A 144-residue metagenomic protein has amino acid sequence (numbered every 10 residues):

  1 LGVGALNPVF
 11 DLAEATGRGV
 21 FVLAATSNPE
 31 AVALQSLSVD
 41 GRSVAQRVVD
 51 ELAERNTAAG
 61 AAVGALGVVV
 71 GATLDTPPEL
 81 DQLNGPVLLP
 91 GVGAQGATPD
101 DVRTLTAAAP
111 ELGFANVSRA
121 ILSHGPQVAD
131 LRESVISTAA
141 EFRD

Functional and structural regions predicted by a protein language model:
L1-G67: Conserved anion-binding
G2, L6, G41, A45 (+3 more regions): Generic structural signal for well-ordered, non-membrane alpha-helical segments in soluble metabolic enzymes
L6, F10, V49, A53 (+2 more regions): Generic structural signal for well-ordered alpha-helices, preferentially at hydrophobic/aromatic core positions
P8-L12, Q35-L37, Q82-N84, V102-T104 (+1 more regions): Short, glycine/charged-enriched secondary-structure capping and boundary segments
L12-T16, E51-A59, L105-A109, H124 (+1 more regions): Change "in soluble alpha/beta enzymes" to "in soluble alpha/beta proteins
E14-G17, V39-V44, P86-P90, T106-A109 (+1 more regions): Short, low-complexity, polar/charged sequence segments that are solvent-exposed and flexible
V68-N116, A120-H124: A C-terminal functional module that forms or caps the active site or interfaces directly with catalytic machinery
F114-D144: C-terminal functional extensions of proteins
